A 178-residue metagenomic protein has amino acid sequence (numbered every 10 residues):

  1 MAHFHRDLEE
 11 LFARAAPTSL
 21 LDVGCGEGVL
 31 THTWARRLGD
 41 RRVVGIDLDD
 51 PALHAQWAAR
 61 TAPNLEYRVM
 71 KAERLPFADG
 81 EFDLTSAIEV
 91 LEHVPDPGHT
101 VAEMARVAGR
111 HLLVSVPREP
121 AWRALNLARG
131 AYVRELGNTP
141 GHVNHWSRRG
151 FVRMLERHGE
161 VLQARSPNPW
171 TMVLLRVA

Functional and structural regions predicted by a protein language model:
M1-A78, G98-V101, A128-G159, Q163-A178: Conserved N-terminal segment of class I S-adenosyl-L-methionine
S86: A conserved beta-strand element that flanks and buttresses the S-adenosyl-L-methionine
V90: Hydrophobic adenine-recognition pocket in adenosine-nucleotide-binding enzymes
H93: Histidine-centered divalent metal-coordination motifs
G98-L112: A short glycine-rich, Lys/Arg-flanked "PGG" loop and its adjoining helix->strand segment in the class I
V107, H111, E119, H158-V161: Phosphate/oxyanion-binding loops and surfaces in catalytic or ligand/nucleic-acid-binding neighborhoods
L113-E135: Conserved class I S-adenosyl-L-methionine
